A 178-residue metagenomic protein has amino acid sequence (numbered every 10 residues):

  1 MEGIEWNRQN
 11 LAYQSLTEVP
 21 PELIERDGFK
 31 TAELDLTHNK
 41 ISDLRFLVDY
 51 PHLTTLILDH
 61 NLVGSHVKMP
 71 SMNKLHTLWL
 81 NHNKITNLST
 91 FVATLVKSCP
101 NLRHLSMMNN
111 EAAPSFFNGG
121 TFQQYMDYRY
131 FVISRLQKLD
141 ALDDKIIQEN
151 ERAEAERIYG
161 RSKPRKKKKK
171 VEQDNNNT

Functional and structural regions predicted by a protein language model:
M1-S42, V48, H52-I57, P70 (+2 more regions): Long, contiguous C-terminal flanking segments immediately downstream of a protein's structured core
